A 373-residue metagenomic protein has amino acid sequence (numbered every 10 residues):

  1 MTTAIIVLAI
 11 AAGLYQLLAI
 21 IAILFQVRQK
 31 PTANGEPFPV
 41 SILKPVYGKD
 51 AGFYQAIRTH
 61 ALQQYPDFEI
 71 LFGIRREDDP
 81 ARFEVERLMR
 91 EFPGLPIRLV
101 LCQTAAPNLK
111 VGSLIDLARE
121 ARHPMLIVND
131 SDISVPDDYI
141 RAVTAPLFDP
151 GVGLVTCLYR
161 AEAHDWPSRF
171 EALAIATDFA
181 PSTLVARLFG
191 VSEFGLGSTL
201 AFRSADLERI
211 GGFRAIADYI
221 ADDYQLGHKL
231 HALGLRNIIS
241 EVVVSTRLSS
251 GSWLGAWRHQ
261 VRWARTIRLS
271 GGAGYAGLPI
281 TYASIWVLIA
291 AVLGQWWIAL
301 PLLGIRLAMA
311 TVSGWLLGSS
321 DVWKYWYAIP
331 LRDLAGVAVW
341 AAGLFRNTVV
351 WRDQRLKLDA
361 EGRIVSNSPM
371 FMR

Functional and structural regions predicted by a protein language model:
M1-A56: N-proximal low-complexity "stem/linker" segments adjacent to membrane-targeting elements
V7-A11, I21, F25, A33 (+1 more regions): Membrane-embedded multi-pass helical conduit in multi-pass membrane proteins, especially envelope-biosynthetic
F38-S41, E69, Q225: Cell-envelope/extracellular polymer assembly enzymes that use nucleotide-activated donors
R58-D67, R76-E77: Short, acidic, metal-binding catalytic loop of nucleotide-sugar glycosyltransferases
L114, L126: Short aromatic/hydrophobic "clamp" motif used to bind/position activated sugar donors
R122-P124, G195-I210: Conserved nucleotide-sugar donor-binding and metal-coordinating catalytic region shared by glycosyltransferases
D130-P146: Acidic donor-binding/catalytic loop of UDP-sugar-dependent glycosyltransferases, especially processive GT2
L147-F179, A205-E208, F213-G274, E361: Catalytic donor/gating beta->alpha subdomain of glycosyltransferases that bind UDP-sugars
